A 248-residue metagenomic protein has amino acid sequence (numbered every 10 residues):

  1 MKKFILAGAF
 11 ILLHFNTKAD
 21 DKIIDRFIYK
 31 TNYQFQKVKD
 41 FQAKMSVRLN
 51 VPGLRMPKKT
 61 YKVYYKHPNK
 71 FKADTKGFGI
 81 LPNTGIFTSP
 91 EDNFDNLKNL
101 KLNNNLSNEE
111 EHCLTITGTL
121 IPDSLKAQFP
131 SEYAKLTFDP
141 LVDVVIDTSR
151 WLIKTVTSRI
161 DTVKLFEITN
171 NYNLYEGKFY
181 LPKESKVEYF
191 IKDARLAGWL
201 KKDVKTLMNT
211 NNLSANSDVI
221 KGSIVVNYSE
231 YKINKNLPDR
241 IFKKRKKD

Functional and structural regions predicted by a protein language model:
M1-F4: Positively charged n-region of N-terminal signal peptides that target proteins for export
L6-G8: Sec-dependent N-terminal signal peptides
I11, F15-G53, P57, S107 (+1 more regions): N-terminal leader/targeting segments and the immediate start of mature chains
A19-D20, T84-K101, V156-I168: Short, charged, low-hydrophobicity "junction" segments
K39-V47, Y61-V63, N69-G77, G118 (+4 more regions): One face of beta-strands
F41, L97-L100, N105, V156 (+2 more regions): Generic beta-strand hydrophobic packing signal
N50-T119: An acidic-aromatic
E111-R240: Gly/Pro-enriched, hydrophobic low-complexity segments that function as extracytoplasmic propeptides/linkers
